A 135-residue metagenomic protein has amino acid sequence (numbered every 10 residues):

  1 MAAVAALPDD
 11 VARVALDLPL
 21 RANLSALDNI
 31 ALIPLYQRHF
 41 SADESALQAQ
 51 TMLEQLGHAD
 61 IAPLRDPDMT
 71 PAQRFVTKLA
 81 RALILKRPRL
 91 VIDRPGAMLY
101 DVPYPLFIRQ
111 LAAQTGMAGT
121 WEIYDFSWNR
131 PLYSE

Functional and structural regions predicted by a protein language model:
M1-A12, A22-S25: ABC ATPase NBD coupling module
M1-L7, R65-D66, G96-M98: ABC ATPase NBD Q-loop/coupling interface
R13-V14, P19, I123: Conserved beta-strand scaffold in the Rossmann-like NAD(H)/NADP(H)-binding core of dehydrogenases/reductases
D17, A22-R38, E44, Q48 (+1 more regions): Q-loop/switch helix immediately C-terminal to the Walker
S25, M69-Q73: ABC transporter NBD signature
M52-T70, K86: Conserved ABC nucleotide-binding domain
L79: Hydrophobic anchor residue at the start of the ABC signature
K86-R89, A97-L132: Conserved catalytic loops of ABC-family nucleotide-binding domains
